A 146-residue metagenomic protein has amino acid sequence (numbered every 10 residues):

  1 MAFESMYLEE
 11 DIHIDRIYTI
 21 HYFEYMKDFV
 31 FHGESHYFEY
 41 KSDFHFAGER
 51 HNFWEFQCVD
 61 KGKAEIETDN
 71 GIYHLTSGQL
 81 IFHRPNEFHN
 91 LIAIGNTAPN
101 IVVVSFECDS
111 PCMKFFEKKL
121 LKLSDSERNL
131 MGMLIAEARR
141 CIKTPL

Functional and structural regions predicted by a protein language model:
M1-H74, L80, E87, G95 (+2 more regions): Generic protein-terminus/edge-of-domain signal
E39, S105-E107, S124: Residues at the C-termini of beta-strands that transition into short coil/loop
K63, L75, A93, A98-N100 (+2 more regions): Hydrophobic alpha-helical segments
T76-Q79, A98, P111, S124: Solvent-exposed, non-transmembrane amphipathic alpha-helical segments
L80-H83, I101, E127: Short amphipathic alpha-helical patches
N86-K118: Ligand-binding loop in jelly-roll beta-barrel domains
M113-L146: Amphipathic alpha-helical segments enriched in hydrophobic/aromatic residues interleaved with Lys/Arg
